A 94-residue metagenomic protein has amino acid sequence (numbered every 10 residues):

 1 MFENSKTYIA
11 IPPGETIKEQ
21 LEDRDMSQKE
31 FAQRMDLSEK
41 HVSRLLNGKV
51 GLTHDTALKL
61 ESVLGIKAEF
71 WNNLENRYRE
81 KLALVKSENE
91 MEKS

Functional and structural regions predicted by a protein language model:
M1-M26: A short, Lys/Arg-rich alpha-helix, primarily the initiator
K18, K29, L58: Residues within the helices of the helix-turn-helix
E22, D36, N47, N76: Residue-level detection of the helix-turn-helix DNA-binding "recognition helix"
D23, R34, V63: Residues within the alpha-helical elements of helix-turn-helix
M26-R44: Short alpha-helical DNA-recognition segment
D55-F70: DNA major-groove recognition helix of helix-turn-helix/homeodomain DNA-binding modules
K67-K93: Short amphipathic recognition helices of helix-turn-helix/homeodomain-type DNA-binding modules
